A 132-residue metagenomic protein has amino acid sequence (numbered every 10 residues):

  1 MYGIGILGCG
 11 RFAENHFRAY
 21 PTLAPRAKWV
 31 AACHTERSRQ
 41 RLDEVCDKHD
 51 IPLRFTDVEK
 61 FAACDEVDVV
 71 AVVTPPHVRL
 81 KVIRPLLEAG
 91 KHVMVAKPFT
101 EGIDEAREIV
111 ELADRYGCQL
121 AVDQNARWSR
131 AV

Functional and structural regions predicted by a protein language model:
M1-H49: N-terminal Rossmann-like dinucleotide-binding module
G5-L7, M94, A121: Conserved hydrophobic packing residues within short motifs/helices of P-loop NTPase cores of ABC-family ATPases
F12, R37, V78, E101 (+1 more regions): Glycine-/small-residue-rich active-site loops that bind phosphorylated ligands and cofactors
A13, R39-L42, R79, I83 (+2 more regions): A general structural signal for well-ordered alpha-helical segments in protein cores
A19-L23, V45-K48, P85-A89, E108-Y116: Alpha-helical structural signal in soluble globular domains
A27, D68, K91, C118-Q119: Short, well-ordered coil/turn segments that N-cap beta-strands
P52-L112: Beta-loop-alpha module in the N-terminal Rossmann-like domain of NAD(P)-dependent dehydrogenases, especially those
T100-V132: A contiguous active-site-proximal alpha/beta segment in oxidoreductase catalytic domains
